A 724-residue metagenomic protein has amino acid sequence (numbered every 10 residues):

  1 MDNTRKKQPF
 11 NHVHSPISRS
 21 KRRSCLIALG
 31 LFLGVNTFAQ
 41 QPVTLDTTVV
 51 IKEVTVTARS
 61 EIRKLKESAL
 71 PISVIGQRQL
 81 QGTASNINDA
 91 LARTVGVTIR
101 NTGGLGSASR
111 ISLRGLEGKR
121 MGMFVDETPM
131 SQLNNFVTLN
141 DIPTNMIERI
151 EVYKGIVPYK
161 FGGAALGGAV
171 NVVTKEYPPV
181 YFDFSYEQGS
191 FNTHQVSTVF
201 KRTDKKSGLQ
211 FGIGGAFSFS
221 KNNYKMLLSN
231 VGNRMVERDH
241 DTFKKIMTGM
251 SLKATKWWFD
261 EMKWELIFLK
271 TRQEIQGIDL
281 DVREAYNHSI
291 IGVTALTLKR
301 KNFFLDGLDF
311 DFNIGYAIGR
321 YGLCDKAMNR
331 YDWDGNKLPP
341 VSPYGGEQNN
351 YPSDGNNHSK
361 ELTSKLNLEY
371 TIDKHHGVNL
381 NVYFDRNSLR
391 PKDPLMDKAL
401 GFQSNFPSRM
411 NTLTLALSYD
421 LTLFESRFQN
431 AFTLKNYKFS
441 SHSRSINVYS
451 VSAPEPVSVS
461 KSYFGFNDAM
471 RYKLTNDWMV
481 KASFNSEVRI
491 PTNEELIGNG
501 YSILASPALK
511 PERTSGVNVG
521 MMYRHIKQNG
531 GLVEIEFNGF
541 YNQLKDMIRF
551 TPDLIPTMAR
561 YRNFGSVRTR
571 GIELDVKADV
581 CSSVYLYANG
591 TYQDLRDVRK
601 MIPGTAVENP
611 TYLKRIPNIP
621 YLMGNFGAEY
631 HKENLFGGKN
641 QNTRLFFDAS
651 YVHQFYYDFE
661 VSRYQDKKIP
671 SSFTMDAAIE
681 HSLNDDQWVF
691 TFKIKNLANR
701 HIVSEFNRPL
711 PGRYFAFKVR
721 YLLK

Functional and structural regions predicted by a protein language model:
I51-L80, R110: N-terminal periplasmic "start-of-domain" segments of outer-membrane beta-barrel proteins
I72, N88-P129: Extracytoplasmic beta-strand/coil segments of soluble accessory domains associated with Gram-negative outer-membrane
T128-K154: Short acidic/polar hinge/loop motifs at secondary-structure boundaries that mediate gating or recognition
T144-Y181: A beta-strand signature from Gram-negative outer-membrane beta-barrel systems, especially the internal plug domain
P179, E187, K205-A285: Periplasmic-side early beta-strands and strand-to-turn transitions of outer-membrane beta-barrels
S251-K270, S289-S450, E455-N467, R471-M479 (+4 more regions): Face-selective signature of the C-terminal outer-membrane beta-barrel domain
Y437, E534-I535, F540-Q543, R562-Y656: Gram-negative outer-membrane beta-barrel transporters
K473, K481-N485, E512-R570, T591 (+1 more regions): Membrane-embedded beta-barrel scaffold of Gram-negative outer-membrane proteins
